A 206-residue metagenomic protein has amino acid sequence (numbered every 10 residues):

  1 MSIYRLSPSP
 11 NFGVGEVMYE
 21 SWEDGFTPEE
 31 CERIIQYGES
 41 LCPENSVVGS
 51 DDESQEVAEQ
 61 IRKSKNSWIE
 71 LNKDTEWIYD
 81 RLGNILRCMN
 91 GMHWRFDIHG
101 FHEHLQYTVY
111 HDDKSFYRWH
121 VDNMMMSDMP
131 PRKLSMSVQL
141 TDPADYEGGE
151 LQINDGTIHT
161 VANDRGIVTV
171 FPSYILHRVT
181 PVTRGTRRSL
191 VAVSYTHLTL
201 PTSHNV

Functional and structural regions predicted by a protein language model:
M1-V168, Y174-L198: Fe(II)/2-oxoglutarate oxygenase catalytic core
H197-V206: Single conserved hydrophobic/aromatic residue that forms the stacking wall/gate of nucleotide- or nucleobase-binding
